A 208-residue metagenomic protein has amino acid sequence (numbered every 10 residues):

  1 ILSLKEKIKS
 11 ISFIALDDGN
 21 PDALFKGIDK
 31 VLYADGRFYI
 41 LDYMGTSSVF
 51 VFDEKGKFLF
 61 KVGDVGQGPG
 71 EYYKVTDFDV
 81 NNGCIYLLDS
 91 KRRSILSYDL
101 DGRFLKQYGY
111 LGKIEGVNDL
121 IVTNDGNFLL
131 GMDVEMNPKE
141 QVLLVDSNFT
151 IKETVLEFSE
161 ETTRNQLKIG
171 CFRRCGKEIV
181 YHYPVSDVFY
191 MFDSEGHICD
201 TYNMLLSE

Functional and structural regions predicted by a protein language model:
I1-E208: Eukaryotic scaffold repeat domains enriched in small/polar residues
